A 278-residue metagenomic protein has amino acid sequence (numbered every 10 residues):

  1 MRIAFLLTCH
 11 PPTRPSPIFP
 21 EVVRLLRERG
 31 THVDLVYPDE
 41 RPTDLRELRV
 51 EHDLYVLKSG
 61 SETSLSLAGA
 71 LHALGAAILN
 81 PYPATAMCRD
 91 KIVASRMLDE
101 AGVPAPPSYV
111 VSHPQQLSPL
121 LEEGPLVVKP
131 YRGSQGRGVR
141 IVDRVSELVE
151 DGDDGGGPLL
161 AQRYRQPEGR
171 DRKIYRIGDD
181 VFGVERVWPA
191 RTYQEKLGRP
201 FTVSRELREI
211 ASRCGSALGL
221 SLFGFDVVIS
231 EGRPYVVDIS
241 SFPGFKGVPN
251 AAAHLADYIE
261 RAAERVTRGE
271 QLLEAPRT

Functional and structural regions predicted by a protein language model:
M1-L6: Extreme N-terminal starter segment of soluble prokaryotic enzymes
C9-P107: Conserved N-proximal alpha/beta basic substrate-recognition cap immediately N-terminal to, or forming the N-lobe
P38-R41, S59-T63, V111-Q115, R165-P167 (+1 more regions): Short beta->alpha connector loops
G60-E62, R132-G133, F242: Short glycine-rich anion-binding loops that position phosphate/pyrophosphate groups of nucleotides and phosphorylated
P106-L126: Rossmann-like NAD(P)H-binding beta-loop-alpha module
L126, L160, F182-G183, F223 (+1 more regions): Protein kinase-like catalytic core scaffold
R137-L218: Phosphate-binding site of ATP-dependent enzymes
R191-V236, S240, V248-R277: A long amphipathic alpha-helix within ATP-dependent nucleotide-binding catalytic cores
